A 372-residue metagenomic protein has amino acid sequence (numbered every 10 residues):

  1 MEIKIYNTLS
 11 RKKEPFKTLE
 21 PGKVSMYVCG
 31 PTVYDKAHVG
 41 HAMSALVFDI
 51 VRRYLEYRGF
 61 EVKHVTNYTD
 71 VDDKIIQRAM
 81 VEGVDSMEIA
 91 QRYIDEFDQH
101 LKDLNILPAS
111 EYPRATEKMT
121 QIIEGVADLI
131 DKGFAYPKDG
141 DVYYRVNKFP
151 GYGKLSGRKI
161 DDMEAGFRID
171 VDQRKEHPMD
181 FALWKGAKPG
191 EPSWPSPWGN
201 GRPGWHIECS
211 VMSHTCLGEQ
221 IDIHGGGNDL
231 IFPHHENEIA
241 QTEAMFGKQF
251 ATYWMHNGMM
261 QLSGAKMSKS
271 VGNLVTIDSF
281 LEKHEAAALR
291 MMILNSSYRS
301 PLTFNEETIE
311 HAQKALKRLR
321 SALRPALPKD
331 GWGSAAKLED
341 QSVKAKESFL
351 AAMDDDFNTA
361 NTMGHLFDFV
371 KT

Functional and structural regions predicted by a protein language model:
M1-Y34, D49, T120-L327: Alpha-helical recognition segments enriched in aromatics with Gly/Pro capping that present substrate-recognition
S10-K13, L19-N105: N-terminal, positively charged nucleic-acid-binding surface of large information/translation enzymes
H64-V65, S110-P113, H224-G226: Short catalytic-loop micro-motif centered on adjacent basic/acidic residues
Y68-D72, I94-F97, L107-I122, G140-F149: Short, glycine/charge-rich beta-strand/loop segments that flank catalytic centers and engage negatively charged groups
E82-E88, A109, R299-T303: Short, polar/flexible loop-turn hinges at active-site or ligand-entry regions and domain interfaces
F97, K102-P108, V126, I130 (+1 more regions): Active-site pocket-lining segments that scaffold enzyme catalytic pockets across diverse folds
L302, T308-T372: Helix-loop elements that line ligand-binding/catalytic pockets
